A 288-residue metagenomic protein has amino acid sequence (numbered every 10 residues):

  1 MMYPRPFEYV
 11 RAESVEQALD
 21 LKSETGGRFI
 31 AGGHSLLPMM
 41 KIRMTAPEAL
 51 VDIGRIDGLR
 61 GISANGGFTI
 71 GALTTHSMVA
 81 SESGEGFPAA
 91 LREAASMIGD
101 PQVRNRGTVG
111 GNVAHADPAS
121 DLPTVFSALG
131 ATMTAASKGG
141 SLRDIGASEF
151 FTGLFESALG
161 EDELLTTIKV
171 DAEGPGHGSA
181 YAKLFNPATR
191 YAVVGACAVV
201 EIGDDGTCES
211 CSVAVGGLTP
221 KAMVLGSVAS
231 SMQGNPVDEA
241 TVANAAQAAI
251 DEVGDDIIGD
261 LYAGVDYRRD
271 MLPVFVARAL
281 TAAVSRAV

Functional and structural regions predicted by a protein language model:
M1-V288: C-terminal structural segment of proteins
